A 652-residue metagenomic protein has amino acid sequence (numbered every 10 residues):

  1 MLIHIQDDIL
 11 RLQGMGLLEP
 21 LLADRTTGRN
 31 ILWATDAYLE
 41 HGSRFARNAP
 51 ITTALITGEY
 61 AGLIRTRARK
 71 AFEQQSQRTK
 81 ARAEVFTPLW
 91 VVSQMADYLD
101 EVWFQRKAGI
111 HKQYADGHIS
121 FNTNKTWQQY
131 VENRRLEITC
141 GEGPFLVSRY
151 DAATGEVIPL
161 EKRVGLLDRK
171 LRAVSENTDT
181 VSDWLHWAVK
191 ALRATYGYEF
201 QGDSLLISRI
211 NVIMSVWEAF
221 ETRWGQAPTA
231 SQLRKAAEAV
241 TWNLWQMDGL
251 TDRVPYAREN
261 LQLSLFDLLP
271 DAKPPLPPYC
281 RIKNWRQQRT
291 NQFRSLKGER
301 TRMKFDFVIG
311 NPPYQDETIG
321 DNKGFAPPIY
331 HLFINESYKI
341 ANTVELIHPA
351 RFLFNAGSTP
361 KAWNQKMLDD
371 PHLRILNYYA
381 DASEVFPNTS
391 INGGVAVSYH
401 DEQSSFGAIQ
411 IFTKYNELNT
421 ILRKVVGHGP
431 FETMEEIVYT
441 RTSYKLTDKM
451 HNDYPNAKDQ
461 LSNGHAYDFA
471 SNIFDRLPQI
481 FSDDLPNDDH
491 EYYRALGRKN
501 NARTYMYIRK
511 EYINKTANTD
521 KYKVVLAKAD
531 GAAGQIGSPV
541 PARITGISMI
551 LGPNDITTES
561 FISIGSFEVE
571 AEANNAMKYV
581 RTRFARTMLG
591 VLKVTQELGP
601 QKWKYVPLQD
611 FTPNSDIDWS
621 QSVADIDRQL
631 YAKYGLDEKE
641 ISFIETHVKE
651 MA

Functional and structural regions predicted by a protein language model:
L2-I375, D381, Q403-G407: SAM-dependent methyltransferase catalytic region
I31-A37, P613-I617, E640: C-terminal effector/catalytic modules and regulatory tails appended to multi-domain proteins
R78, R82, W90, E299 (+4 more regions): C-terminal substrate-recognition regions of SAM-dependent nucleic acid methyltransferases
M95, S208, A576, I644-E645: A structural signal for short hydrophobic/aromatic patches embedded in well-ordered alpha helices
E221-W224, M588-L592, I641-S642: Short conserved catalytic/interaction loops centered on acidic-Pro-aromatic/His motifs
K639-A652: Short, amphipathic C-terminal "tail helix"
